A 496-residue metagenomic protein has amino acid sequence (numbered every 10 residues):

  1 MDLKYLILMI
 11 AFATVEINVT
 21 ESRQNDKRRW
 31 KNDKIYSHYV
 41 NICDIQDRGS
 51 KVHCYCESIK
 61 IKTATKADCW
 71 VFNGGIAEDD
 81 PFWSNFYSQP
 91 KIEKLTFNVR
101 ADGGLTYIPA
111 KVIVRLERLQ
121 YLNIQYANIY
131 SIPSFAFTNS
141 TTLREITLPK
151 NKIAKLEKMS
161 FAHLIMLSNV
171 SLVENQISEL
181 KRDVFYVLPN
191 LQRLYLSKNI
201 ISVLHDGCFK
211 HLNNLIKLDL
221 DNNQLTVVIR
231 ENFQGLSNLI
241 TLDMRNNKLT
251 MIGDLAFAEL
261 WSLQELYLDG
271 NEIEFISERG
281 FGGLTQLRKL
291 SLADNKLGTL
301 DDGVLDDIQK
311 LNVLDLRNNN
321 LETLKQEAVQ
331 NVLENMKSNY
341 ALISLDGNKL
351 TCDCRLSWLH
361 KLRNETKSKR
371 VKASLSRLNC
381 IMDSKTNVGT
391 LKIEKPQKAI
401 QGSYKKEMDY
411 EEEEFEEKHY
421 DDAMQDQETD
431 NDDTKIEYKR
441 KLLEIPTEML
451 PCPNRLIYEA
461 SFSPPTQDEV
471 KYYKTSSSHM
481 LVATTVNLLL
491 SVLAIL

Functional and structural regions predicted by a protein language model:
D2-L496: Extracellular leucine-rich repeat
